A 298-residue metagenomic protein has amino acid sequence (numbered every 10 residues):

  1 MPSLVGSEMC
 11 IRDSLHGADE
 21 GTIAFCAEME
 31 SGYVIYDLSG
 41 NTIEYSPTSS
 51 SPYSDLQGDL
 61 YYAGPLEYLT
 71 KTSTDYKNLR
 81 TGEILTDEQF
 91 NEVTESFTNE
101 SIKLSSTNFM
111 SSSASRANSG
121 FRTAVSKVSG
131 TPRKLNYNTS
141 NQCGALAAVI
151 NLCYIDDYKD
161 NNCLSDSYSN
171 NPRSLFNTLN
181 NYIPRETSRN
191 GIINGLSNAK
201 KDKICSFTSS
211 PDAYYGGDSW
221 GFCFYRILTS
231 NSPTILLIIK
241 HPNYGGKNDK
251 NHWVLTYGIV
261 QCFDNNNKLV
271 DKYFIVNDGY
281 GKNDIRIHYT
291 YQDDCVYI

Functional and structural regions predicted by a protein language model:
M1-G6, C10-I11: Single conserved hydrophobic/aromatic residue that forms the stacking wall/gate of nucleotide- or nucleobase-binding
R12, E44-E186: Active-site-adjacent structural segments surrounding the nucleophilic cysteine of cysteine proteases and isopeptidases
R12-Y33, L60, Y215-I275: Active-site-adjacent substructure of cysteine-protease-like catalytic cores
E28-S39, Y45: Amphipathic N-proximal alpha-helical interface segments
Y36, C143, L196, T256 (+1 more regions): Terminal peptide-recognition signature
N41, D55-T81, I238-I298: Active-site signature of cysteine proteases
G144-L152, I193, S197, G221-F224 (+1 more regions): Extracytoplasmic/secreted envelope proteins and their assembly/folding machinery, especially bacterial periplasmic
N170-E186, D202-S219: Catalytic cysteine-centered active-site loop
